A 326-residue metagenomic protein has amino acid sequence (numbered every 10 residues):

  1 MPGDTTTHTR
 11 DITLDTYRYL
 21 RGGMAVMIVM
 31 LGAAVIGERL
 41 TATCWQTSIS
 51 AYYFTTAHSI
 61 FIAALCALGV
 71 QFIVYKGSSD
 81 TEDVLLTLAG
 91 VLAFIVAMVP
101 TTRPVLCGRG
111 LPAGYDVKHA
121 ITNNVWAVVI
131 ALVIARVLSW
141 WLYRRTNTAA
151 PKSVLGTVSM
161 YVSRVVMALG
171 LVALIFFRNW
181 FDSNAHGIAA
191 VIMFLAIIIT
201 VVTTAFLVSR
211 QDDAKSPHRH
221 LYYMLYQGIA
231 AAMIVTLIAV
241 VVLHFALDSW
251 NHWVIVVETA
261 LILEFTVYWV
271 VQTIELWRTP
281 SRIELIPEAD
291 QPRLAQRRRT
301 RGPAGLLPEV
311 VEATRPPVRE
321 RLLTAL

Functional and structural regions predicted by a protein language model:
T9-V26, L85, R145-A168, D182-A189 (+1 more regions): Cytoplasm-facing juxtamembrane segments at the starts of transmembrane helices in multi-pass membrane proteins
V26-C44: Alpha-helical transmembrane segments of multi-pass membrane proteins
I28, I60-Q71, A127-S139, M193-T203 (+1 more regions): Hydrophobic cores of alpha-helical transmembrane segments in multi-pass inner/ER membrane proteins, independent
L40-T41, A173-D182, V241-S249: Juxtamembrane "helix-exit" motif on the non-cytosolic side of transmembrane helices
I49-Y53, L111-T122, N251-W253, E258: Membrane-interface segments at the starts/ends of alpha-helical transmembrane spans
Y52-R103: Long, hydrophobic/aromatic-enriched structural stretches that serve as scaffold segments
V99-Q211: Membrane-proximal helix-loop-helix units in multi-pass membrane proteins
I197-S216, Y222-L326: C-terminal transmembrane-bundle signature of multipass membrane proteins, characterized by strong activation on
